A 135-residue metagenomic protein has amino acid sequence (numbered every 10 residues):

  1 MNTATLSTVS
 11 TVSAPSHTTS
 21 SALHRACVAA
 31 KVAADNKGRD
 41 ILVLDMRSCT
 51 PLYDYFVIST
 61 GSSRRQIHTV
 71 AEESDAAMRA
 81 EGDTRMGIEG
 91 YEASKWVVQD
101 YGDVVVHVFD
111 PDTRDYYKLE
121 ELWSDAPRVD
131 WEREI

Functional and structural regions predicted by a protein language model:
M1-S48, R64-E72, A76, E89-Y91 (+2 more regions): Long, contiguous binding/interaction regions
Y53-Y55: Short amphipathic alpha-helical segments
I58-G61: Short hydrophobic/aromatic beta-strand micro-patches that form the beta-sheet surface supporting nucleotide- or nucleic
A80-I88: Active-site phosphate-binding and catalytic loops of NTP-dependent enzymes
Q99-Y101: Active-site beta-strand termini and strand-to-loop segments that position acidic
